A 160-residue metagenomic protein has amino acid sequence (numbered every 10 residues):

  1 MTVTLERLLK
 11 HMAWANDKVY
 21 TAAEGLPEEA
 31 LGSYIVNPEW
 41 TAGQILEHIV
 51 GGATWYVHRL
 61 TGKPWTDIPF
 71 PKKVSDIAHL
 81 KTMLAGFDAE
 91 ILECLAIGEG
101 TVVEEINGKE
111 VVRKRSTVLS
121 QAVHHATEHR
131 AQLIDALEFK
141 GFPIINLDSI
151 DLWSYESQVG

Functional and structural regions predicted by a protein language model:
M1-L5, A13, P27, D88 (+1 more regions): Solvent-exposed, well-ordered amphipathic alpha-helical segments that flank/support binding or catalytic loops
T2, G43, V57, K81 (+2 more regions): Generic N-terminal initiation segments characterized by hydrophobic and/or small/turn-forming residues
T2-L8, I77-A78: Active-site rim elements
E6-T21, G25-I68, K109-G160: Short, contiguous alpha-helical
G62-G100: Helix-adjacent hinge/juxtasegments
K73-D76, G108-V112: Short secondary-structure transition hinges
V102-I106: Short acidic-hydrophobic surface loop/beta-edge motif
